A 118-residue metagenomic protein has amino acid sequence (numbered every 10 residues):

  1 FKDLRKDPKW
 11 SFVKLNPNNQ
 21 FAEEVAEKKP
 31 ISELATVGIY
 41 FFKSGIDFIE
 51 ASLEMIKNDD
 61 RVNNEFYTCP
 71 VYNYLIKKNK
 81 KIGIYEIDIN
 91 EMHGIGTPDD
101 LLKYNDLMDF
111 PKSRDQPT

Functional and structural regions predicted by a protein language model:
F1-D59: Conserved core of the sugar-phosphate nucleotidyltransferase
L34-T118: Conserved alpha/beta core of the MobA/IspD/sugar-nucleotide pyrophosphorylase nucleotidyltransferase superfamily
